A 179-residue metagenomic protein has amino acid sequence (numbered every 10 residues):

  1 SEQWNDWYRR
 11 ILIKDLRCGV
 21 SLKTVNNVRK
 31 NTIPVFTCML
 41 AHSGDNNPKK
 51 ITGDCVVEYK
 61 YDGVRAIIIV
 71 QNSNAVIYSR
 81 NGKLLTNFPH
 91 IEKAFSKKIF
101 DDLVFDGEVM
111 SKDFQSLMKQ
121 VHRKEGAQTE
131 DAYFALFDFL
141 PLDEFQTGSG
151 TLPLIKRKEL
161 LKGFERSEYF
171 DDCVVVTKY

Functional and structural regions predicted by a protein language model:
S1, K14, G150-P153, K178-Y179: Generic alpha-helical structural element
S1-L22, N26: Low-complexity, highly charged intrinsically disordered N-terminal segments that act as targeting/localization
W4, L16-V20, T37, T129 (+1 more regions): Residue-level signal for secondary-structure boundary elements
I11, E108, T177: A cross-family glycoside hydrolase active-site/sugar-binding cleft signature
K14, V25-N27, M39-D45, D106-D113: Short, glycine/charge-rich beta-strand/loop segments that flank catalytic centers and engage negatively charged groups
G19-M39, C173-Y179: Amphipathic alpha-helical
K30-Y59: Charged, flexible boundary elements
T52-D172: Covalent nucleotidyltransferase
